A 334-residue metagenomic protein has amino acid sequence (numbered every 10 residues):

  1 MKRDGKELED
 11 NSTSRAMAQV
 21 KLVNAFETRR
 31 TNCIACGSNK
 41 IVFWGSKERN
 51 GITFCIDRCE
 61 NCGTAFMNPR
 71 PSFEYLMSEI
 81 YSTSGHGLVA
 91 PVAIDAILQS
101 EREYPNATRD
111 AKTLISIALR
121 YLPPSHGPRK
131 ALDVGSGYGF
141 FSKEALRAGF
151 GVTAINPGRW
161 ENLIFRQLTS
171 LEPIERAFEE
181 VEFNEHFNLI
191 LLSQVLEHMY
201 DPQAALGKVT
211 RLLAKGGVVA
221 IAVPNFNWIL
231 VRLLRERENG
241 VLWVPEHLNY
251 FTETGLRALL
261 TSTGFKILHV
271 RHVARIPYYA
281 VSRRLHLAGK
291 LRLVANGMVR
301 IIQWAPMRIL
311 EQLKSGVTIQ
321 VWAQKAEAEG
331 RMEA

Functional and structural regions predicted by a protein language model:
K2-S193, Q203-K208, H272-V273, L285-H286 (+2 more regions): Conserved N-terminal segment of class I S-adenosyl-L-methionine
D10-T13, I221-N249, T254-L260, R283-H286: Short, glycine-/aromatic-enriched active-site segment of Class I SAM-dependent methyltransferases
N32-V42, E253-R271, V299: A SAM-dependent methyltransferase catalytic signature shared across enzymes that methylate proteins
A90-A96, P277-Q303: C-terminal helical/coil "lid" or tail adjacent to the Rossmann-like core of SAM-dependent
S193-Y200, A222, E246: Short catalytic micro-motifs in class I SAM-dependent methyltransferases
M199-Y200, L213-K215: Helix-to-beta-strand junctions that scaffold the AdoMet/dcAdoMet cofactor pocket in Class I SAM-dependent enzymes
